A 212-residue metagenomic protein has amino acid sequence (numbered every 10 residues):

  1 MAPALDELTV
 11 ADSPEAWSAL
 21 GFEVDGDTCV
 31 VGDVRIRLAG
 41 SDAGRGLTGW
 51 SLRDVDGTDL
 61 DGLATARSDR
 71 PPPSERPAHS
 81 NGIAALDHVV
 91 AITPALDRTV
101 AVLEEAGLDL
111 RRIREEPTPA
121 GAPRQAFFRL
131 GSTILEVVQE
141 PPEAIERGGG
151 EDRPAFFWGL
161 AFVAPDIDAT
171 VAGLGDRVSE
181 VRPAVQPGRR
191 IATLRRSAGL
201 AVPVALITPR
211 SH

Functional and structural regions predicted by a protein language model:
M1-P14, G26-A85, I113-P142, G149 (+2 more regions): Vicinal oxygen chelate
P14-L20, T99-E105, L174: Conserved active-site tyrosine of GNAT-family acetyltransferases
E23: Catalytic domains of carbohydrate-active enzymes, especially glycoside hydrolases
A84-E116: Hydrophobic, aromatic-enriched interface-forming segments
T93-D97, V163-D168: DNA replication sliding-clamp ring fold and its partner-interaction surfaces
V100, I134, I167-V171: Internal amphipathic alpha-helical segments of the cytochrome P450 catalytic fold
D152-P154: A structural signal for short secondary-structure junctions
F157-V163: Short, glycine/charged-rich beta-strand-loop motifs at protein surfaces that mediate ligand recognition and catalysis
